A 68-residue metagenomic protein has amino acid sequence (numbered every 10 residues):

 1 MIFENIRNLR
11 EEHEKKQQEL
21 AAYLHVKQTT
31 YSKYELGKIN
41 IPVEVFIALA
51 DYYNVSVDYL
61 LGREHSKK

Functional and structural regions predicted by a protein language model:
I2, I6, S56-V57: Hydrophobic side chains within well-formed alpha-helices
E4-Y23, A48: Short basic helix-loop element that most often maps to the first helix and adjoining turn of HTH DNA-binding modules
I6, L20-A21, Y31-Y34, L60: Conserved hydrophobic/aromatic packing and binding residues within compact polymer-binding modules
E12-E14, K33, D51, L61-K68: Short, charged recognition helix plus adjacent turn of helix-turn-helix-like nucleic-acid-binding domains
H25, E44-Y59: DNA major-groove recognition helix of helix-turn-helix/homeodomain DNA-binding modules
H25-I39: Recognition helix of helix-turn-helix/homeodomain-like DNA-binding domains that insert into the DNA major groove
K38-A48, K67: Short, basic-rich loop-to-helix N-cap that marks the start of a DNA-contacting helix
